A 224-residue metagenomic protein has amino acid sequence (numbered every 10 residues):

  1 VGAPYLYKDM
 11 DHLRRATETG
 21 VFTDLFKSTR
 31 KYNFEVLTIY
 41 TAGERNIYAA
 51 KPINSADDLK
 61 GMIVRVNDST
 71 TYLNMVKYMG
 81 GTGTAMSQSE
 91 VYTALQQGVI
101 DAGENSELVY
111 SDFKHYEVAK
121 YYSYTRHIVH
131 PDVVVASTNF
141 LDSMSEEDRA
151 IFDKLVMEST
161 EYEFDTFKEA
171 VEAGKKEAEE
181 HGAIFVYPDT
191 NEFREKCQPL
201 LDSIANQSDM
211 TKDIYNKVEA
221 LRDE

Functional and structural regions predicted by a protein language model:
V1-H12, V21, T29-E224: N-terminal secretory/targeting leader peptides
D24: Alpha-helical scaffold segments in soluble metabolic enzymes
